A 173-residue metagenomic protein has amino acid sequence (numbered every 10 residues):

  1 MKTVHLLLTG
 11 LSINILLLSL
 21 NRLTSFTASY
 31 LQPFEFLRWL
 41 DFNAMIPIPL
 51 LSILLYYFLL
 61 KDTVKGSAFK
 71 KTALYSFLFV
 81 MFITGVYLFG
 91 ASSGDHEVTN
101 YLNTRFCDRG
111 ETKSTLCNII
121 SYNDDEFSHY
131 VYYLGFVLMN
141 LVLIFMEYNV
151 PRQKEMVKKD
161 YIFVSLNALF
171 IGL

Functional and structural regions predicted by a protein language model:
M1-I13: N-terminal membrane topogenic signal
S12-S29: Alpha-helical transmembrane segments of multi-pass membrane proteins
L37-L51, S92, F127-F136: Alpha-helical transmembrane segments of polytopic membrane proteins
S52-L60, Y132-K154: Transmembrane alpha-helical segments in integral membrane proteins
Y87-S92, K158-L173: Hydrophobic alpha-helical transmembrane segments of integral membrane proteins
L88-D108, I144: Transmembrane alpha-helix/helix-exit interface in multi-pass inner-membrane proteins
T99-D125: Membrane-interface interhelical connector segments
C117-L141: Hydrophobic alpha-helical transmembrane segments
